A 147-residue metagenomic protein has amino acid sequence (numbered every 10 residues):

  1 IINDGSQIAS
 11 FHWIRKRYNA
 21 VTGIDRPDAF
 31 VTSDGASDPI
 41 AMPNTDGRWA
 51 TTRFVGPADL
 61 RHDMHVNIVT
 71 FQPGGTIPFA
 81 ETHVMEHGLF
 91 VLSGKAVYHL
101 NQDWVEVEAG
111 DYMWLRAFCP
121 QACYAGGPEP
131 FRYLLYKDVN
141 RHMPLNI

Functional and structural regions predicted by a protein language model:
I1-A20, A117-M143: Ligand-binding loop in jelly-roll beta-barrel domains
I2, T82-A109, C119: A short beta-strand-loop-beta hairpin characteristic of the jelly-roll/cupin
S6, D59-D63, H83, V107 (+1 more regions): A generic fold-level signal
S10-M64, N146-I147: A short, N-terminal "cap"/entry segment at the start of jelly-roll beta-barrel domains of the cupin/DSBH fold
W13, V66-T70, G88, W104 (+2 more regions): Conserved hydrophobic/aromatic beta-strand scaffold that supports enzyme active sites
I40-A80, M85-E86, Y136-V139: A short glycine-rich, His/Asp/Glu-containing loop-to-beta-strand
Q72-G74, G110, R116-F118: Tight coil/turn sites that cap or link beta-strands
